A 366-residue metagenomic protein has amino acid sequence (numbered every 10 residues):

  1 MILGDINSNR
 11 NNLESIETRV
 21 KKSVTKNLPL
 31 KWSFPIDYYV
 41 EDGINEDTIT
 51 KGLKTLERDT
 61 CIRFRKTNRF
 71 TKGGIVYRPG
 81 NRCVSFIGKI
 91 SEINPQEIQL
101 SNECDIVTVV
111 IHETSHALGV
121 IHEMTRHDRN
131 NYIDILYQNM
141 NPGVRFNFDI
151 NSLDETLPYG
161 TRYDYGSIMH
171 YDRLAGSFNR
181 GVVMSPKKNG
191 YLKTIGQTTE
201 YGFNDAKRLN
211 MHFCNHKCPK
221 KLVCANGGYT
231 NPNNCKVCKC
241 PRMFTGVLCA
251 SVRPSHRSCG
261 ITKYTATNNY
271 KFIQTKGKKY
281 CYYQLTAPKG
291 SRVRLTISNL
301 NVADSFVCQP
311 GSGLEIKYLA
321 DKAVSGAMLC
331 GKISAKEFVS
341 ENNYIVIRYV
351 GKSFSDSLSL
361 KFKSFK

Functional and structural regions predicted by a protein language model:
M1-E46, K51-T60, R180-V182: Disordered inhibitory propeptide/activation segment of secreted metzincin zinc metalloprotease zymogens, centered on
D37, G73-I106, R129-I135: Active-site scaffold of zinc-dependent metalloenzymes
N45-G52, I106-T114, Y165, G202-D205: Stable alpha-helical elements in mature extracytoplasmic
L56, P95-R126, M169, L209: Active-site recognition of the HExxH zinc-binding catalytic motif
R58-F70, I121-R126: Short, well-structured beta-strand/strand-turn elements
I106-I133, M243-A250, S305-G311: Classical protein tyrosine phosphatase
R129-K239, T245-S255: Metalloprotease/metallohydrolase-associated module, dominated by Zn2+-dependent proteases
N215, P219-K366: Domain-level representation of secreted and single-pass membrane ectodomains enriched in extracellular protease systems
